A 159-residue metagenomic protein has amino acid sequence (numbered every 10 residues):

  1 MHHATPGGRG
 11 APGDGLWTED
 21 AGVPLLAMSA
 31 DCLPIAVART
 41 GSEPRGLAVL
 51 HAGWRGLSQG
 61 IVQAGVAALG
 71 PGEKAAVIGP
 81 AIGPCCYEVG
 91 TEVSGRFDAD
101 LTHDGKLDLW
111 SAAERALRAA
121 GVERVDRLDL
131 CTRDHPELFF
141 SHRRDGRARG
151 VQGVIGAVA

Functional and structural regions predicted by a protein language model:
M1-A159: Active-site microenvironment for binding and transforming phosphate-containing groups
